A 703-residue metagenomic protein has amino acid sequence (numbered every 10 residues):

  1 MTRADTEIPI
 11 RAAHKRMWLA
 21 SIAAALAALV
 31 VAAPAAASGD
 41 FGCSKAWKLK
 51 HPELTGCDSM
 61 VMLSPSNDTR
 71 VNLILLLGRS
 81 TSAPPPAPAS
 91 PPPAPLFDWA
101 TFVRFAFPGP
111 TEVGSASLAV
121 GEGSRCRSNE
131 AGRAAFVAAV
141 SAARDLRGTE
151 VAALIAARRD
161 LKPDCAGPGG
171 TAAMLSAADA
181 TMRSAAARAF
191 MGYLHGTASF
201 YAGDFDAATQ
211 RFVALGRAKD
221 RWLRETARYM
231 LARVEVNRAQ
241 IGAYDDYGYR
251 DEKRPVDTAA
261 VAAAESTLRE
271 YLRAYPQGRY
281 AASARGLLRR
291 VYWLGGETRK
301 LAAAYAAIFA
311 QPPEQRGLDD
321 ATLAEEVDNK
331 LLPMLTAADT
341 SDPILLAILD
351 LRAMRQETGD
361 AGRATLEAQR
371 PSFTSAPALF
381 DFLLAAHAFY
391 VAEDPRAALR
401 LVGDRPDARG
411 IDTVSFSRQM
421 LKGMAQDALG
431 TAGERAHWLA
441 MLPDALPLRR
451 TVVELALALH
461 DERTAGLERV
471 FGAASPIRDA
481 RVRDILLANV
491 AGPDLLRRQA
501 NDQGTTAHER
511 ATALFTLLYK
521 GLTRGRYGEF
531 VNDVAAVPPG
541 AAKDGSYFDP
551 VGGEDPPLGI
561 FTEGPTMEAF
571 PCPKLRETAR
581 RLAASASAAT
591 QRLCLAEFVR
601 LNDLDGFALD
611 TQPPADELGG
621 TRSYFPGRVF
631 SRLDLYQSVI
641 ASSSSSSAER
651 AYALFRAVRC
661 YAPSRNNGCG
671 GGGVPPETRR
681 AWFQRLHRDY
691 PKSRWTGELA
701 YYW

Functional and structural regions predicted by a protein language model:
M1-W18: N-terminal secretory signal peptides that target proteins for export/translocation
E7, A25-L26: Short N-terminal alpha-helical targeting/association segments
L19, L26-L29: Leucine-biased recognition of intrinsically disordered, low-complexity hydrophobic segments
L19-S21, T181: Homeobox/homeodomain signature
I22-A23, L231: Enrichment for repetitive, rod-forming helical segments
A24-A25, A35: Cleavable N-terminal signal peptides
V30-P34: N-terminal signal peptide c-region/cleavage motif recognized by signal peptidases
A36-T209, V213, A218-W703: Alpha-helical solenoid repeat scaffolds
